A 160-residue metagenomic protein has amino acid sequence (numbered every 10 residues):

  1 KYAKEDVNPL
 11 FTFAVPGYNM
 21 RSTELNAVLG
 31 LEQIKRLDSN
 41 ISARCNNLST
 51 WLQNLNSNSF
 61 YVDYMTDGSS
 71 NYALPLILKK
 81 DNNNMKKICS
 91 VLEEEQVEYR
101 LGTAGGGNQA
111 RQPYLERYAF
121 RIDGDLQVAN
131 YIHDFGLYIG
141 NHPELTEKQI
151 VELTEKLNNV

Functional and structural regions predicted by a protein language model:
K1-V160: PLP-dependent aminotransferase class I/II
